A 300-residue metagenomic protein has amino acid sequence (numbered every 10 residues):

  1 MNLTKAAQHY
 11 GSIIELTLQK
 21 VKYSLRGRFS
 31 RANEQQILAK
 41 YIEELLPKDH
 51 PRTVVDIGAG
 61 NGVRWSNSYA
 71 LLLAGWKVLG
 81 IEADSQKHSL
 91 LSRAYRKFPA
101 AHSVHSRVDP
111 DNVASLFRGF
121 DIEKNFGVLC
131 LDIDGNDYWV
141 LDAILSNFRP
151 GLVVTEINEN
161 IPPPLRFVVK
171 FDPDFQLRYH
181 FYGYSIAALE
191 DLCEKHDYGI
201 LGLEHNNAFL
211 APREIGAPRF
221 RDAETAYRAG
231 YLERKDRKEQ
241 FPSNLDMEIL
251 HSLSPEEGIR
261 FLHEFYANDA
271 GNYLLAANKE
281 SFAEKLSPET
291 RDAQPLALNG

Functional and structural regions predicted by a protein language model:
M1-A32, A39, E44, K48-D49 (+3 more regions): Rossmann-like AdoMet
G11, E15, V21-L25, I42 (+8 more regions): Generic secondary-structure transition motif, activating predominantly at the C-termini of alpha-helices
S24, R28, N61, Y179 (+1 more regions): Short, charged/polar micro-motifs that form catalytic or ligand-binding hotspots
L25, T53-V55, F175-L177: Short, contiguous strand/loop micro-motifs
F29-G119, V128-L131, E159-P162, K238 (+1 more regions): SAM cofactor-binding core of SAM-dependent methyltransferases, primarily the Rossmann-like beta-alpha-beta module
Y69-A70, W76, N125-L131, G135-N299: Conserved acidic-Pro-Pro-aromatic motif
V113-E123, A143-S146: Short amphipathic alpha-helix with an adjacent loop that forms part of the alpha/beta core around
